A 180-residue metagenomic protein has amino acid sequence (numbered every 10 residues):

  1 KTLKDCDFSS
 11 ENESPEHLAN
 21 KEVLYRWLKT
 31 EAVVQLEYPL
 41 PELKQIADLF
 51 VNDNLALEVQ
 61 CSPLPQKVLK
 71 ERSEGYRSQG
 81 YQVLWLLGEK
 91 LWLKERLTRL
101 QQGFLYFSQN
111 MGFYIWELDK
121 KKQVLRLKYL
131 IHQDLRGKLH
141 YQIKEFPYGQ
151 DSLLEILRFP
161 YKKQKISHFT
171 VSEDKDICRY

Functional and structural regions predicted by a protein language model:
T2-L36: Acidic-basic catalytic patches of nuclease active cores, encompassing PD-(D/E)XK and other metal-cofactor nuclease
E16, P41-E42, V68: Short secondary-structure boundary/capping elements
E22-A56, S62-L64: Active-site metal-binding core of divalent-cation-utilizing nuclease and nuclease-like domains
V59-S62, L86-G88: Short His-Asn-centered micro-motif
Q60-R72, L93-K94: Active-site-adjacent loop/helix micro-motif of nuclease/hydrolase catalytic cores
Q79-D119: Nucleic-acid nuclease catalytic cores
Q102-Y180: Non-catalytic C-terminal interaction segments of nucleic acid-processing enzymes
